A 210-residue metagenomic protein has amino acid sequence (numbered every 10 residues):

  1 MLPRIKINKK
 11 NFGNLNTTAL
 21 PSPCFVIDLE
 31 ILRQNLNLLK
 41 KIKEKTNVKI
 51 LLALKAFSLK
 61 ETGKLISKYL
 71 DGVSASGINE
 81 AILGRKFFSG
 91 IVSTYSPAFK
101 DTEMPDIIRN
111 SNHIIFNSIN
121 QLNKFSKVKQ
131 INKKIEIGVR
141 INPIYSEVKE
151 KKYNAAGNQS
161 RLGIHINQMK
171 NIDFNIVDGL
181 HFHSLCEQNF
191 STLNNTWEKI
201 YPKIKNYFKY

Functional and structural regions predicted by a protein language model:
M1-K6: Short, solvent-exposed beta-strand-terminating loops
I7-F25: Generic N-terminal amphipathic, Lys/Arg-enriched alpha-helix
K10-F12, L38, E44, K49-F57: N-terminal glycine-rich anion-binding loops that anchor highly charged ligand groups
L15-N16, I42, K129: Short boundary motifs at domain starts and secondary-structure transition points
L32-N35, L39, I200: Alpha-helical packing segments of well-folded alpha/beta enzyme cores
V48-K209: Active-site-proximal beta-alpha core segment in soluble small-molecule metabolic enzymes
